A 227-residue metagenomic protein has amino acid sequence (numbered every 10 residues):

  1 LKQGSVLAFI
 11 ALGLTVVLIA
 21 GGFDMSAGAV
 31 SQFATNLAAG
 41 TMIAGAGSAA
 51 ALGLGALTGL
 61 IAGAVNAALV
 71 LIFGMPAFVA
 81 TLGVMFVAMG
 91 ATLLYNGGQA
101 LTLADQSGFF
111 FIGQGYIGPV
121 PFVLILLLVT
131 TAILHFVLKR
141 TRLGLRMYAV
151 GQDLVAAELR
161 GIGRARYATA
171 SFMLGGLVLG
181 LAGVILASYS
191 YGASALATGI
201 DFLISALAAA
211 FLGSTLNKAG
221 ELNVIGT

Functional and structural regions predicted by a protein language model:
L1-G47, A68-M75, L207-V224: Single transmembrane alpha-helix segments in multi-pass membrane proteins
L1-L7, S48-T58, L124, L196-A206: Structural signature of hydrophobic alpha-helical transmembrane segments
L37, I61, V65-L69, L181 (+1 more regions): Hydrophobic side-chain positions within alpha-helical transmembrane segments of multi-pass secondary transporters
G45-M85: Alpha-helical transmembrane segments within multi-pass membrane transporters and channels
F73, A77-R140, Y167-A170, Y189-T198: Transmembrane helix-bundle core of multi-pass membrane transporters and related energy-transducing complexes
I133-M173: Membrane-helix/interface signature in polytopic inner-membrane proteins
E158, G163-A187, I200, I204: Transmembrane alpha-helices
L179, S190-T227: Transmembrane alpha-helical segments in multi-pass inner-membrane proteins
